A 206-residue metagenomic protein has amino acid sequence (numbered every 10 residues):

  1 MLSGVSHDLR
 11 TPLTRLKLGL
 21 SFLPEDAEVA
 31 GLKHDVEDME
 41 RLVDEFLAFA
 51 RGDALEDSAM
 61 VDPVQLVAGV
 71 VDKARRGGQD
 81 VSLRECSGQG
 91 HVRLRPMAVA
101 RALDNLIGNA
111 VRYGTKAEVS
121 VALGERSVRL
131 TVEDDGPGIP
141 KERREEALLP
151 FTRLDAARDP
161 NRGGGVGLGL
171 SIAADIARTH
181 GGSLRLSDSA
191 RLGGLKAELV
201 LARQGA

Functional and structural regions predicted by a protein language model:
G52-E56, H91-L94: Conserved micro-motifs of the catalytic ATP-binding
D80-H91: Conserved catalytic submotifs in the C-terminal HATPase_c
K116-R126: Short beta-strand/loop element within the Bergerat-fold HATPase_c
D134: Acidic ATP/Mg2+-coordinating residue in the GHKL
I139-R153: Short conserved segment of the HATPase_c
G169, A173: Short alpha-helical Gxxx[C/S/T] motif in the catalytic ATP-binding
G181-G182: Conserved glycine-rich
